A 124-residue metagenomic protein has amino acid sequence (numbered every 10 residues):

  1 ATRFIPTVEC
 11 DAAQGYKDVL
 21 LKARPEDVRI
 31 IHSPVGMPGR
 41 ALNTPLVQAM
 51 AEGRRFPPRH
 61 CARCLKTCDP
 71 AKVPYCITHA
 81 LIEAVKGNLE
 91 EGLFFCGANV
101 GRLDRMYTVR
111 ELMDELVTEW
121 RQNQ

Functional and structural regions predicted by a protein language model:
T2-Q124: Conserved active-site-proximal phosphate/metal-binding subdomains
